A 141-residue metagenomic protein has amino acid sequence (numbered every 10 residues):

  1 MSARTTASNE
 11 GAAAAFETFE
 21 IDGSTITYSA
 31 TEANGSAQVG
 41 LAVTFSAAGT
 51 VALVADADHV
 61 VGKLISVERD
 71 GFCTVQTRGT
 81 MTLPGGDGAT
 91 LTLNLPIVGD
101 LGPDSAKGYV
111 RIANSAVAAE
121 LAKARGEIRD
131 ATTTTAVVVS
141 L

Functional and structural regions predicted by a protein language model:
M1-L141: Surface-exposed, low-hydrophobicity beta-strand/loop segments enriched in small/polar/acidic residues
